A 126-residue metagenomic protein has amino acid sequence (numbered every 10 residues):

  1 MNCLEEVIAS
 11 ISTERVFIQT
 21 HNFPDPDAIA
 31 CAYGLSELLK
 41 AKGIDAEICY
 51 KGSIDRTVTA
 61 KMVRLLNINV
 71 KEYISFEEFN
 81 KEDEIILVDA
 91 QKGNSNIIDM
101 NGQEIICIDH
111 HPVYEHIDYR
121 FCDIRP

Functional and structural regions predicted by a protein language model:
M1-P126: Replace "Mg2+/Mn2+-dependent" with "divalent metal-dependent
